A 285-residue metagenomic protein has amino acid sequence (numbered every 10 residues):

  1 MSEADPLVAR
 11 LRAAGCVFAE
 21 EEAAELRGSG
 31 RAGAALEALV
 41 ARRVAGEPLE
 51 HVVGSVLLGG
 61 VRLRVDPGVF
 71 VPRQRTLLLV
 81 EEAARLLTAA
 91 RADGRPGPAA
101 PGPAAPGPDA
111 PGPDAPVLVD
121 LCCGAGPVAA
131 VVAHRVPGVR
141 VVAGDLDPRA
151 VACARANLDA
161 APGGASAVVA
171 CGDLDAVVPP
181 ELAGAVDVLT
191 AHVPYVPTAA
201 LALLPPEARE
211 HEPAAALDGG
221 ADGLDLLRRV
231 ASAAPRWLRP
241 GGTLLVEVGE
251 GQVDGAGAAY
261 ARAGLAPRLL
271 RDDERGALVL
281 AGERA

Functional and structural regions predicted by a protein language model:
M1-V17: Non-catalytic nucleic-acid substrate-recognition regions in nucleic-acid-modifying enzymes
L11, L87, L158, A234 (+1 more regions): Conserved hydrophobic residues forming the short capping helix/wall of the S-adenosyl-L-methionine
C16, V136-G138, D159-A165, W237-L238 (+1 more regions): Short helix-capping segments at alpha-helix termini
V17-L86: Conserved AdoMet
L26, G46, T76, V128 (+6 more regions): Residue-level signal for inorganic ion chemistry
L78-L203, G251: Conserved SAM/SAH cofactor-binding pocket of Class I
V193-L226: Mobile active-site "lid"/loop adjacent to the S-adenosyl-L-methionine
A221-G282: Conserved Class I SAM-dependent methyltransferase catalytic core
